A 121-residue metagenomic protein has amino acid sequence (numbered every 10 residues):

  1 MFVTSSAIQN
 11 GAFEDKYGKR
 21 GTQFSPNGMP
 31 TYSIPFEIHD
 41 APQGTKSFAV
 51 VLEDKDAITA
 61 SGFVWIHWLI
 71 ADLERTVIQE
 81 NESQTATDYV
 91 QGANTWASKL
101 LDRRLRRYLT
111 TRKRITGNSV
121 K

Functional and structural regions predicted by a protein language model:
M1-K121: N-terminus-centered regions that define maturation/targeting leaders and the start of the first functional domain
